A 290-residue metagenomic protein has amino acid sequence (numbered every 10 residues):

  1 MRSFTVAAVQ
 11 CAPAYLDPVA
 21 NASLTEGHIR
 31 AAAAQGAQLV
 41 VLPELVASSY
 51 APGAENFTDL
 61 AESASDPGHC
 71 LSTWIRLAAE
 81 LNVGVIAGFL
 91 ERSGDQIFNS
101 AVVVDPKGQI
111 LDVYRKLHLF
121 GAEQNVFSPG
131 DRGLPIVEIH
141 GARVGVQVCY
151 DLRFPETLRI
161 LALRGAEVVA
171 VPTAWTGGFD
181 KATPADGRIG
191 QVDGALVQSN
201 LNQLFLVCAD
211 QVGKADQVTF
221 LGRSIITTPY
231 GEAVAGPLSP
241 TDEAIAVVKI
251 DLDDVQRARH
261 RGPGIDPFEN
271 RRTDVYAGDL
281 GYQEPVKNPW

Functional and structural regions predicted by a protein language model:
M1-V6: Extreme N-terminal starter segment of soluble prokaryotic enzymes
Q10-Y15: Short polar catalytic/cofactor-binding loops
P18-V19, S23-K107, V113, T176-V197 (+1 more regions): Cys-nucleophile CN-hydrolase/nitrilase-fold catalytic domain and related Cys-dependent amidase chemistry that acts on
A64-D66, R76, R92-A195, R257-D266: Active-site catalytic loop in hydrolytic enzyme cores
D66-I86, L152-A244: CN hydrolase (nitrilase-like) catalytic-core segments centered on the catalytic cysteine and neighboring Lys/Glu
V85, E138, R164, Y282-W290: RNA-binding accessory domains that recognize and position tRNA/RNA substrates
A87-F89, S100-V103, P135, S224-I226 (+1 more regions): Short beta-strand scaffold segments in enzyme catalytic cores
F205, D210-W290: C-terminal beta-strand edge segments of enzyme domains
